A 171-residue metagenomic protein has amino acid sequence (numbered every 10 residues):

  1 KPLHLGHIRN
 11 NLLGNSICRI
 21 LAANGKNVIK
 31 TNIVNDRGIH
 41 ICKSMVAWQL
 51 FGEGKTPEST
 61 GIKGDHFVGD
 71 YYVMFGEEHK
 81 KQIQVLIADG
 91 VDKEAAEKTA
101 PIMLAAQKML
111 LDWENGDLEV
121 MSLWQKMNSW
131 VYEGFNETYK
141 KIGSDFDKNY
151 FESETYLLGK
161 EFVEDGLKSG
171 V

Functional and structural regions predicted by a protein language model:
K1-V171: NTP-dependent nucleotidyl-transfer catalytic core
